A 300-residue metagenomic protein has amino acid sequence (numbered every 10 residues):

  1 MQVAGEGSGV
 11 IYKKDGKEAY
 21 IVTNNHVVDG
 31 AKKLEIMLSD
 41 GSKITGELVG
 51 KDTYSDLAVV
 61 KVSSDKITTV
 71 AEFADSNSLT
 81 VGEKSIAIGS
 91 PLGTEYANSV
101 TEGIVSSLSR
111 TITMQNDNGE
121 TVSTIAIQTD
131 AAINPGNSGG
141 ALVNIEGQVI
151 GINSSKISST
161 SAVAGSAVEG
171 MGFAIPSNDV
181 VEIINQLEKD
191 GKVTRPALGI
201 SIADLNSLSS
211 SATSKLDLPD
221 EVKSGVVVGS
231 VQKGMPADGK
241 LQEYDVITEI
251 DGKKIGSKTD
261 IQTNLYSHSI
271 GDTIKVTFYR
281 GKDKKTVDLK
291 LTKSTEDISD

Functional and structural regions predicted by a protein language model:
M1-A4, K51-S55, T94-A97, S109-I127 (+5 more regions): Gly/Ser-enriched beta-turn/beta-hairpin loop segments
M1-E18, S42-T45, V70-E72, V100-T101 (+3 more regions): A conserved glycine-rich beta-strand in the N-terminal activation segment of trypsin-fold
I11, I36-M37, E47-L48, K66-E95 (+2 more regions): Active-site substrate-binding loop(s) of clan PA
K14-D56, S63-I67, S76: Catalytic-histidine neighborhood of serine endopeptidases, predominantly the chymotrypsin-like S1/PA family
A19-N24, E47, S78-P91, I127-I133 (+3 more regions): Active-site-proximal beta-strands of protease catalytic cores
K33-S39, A87-G89, I274-F278: Short conserved beta-strand and strand-loop elements enriched in small hydrophobics with frequent Asp/Gly
E47, K61, N144-E146, S159 (+1 more regions): C-terminal recognition in membrane/secretory proteostasis and scaffolding
V62-A71, E102-E169, S177, S224-Q232: Active-site region of chymotrypsin-like
